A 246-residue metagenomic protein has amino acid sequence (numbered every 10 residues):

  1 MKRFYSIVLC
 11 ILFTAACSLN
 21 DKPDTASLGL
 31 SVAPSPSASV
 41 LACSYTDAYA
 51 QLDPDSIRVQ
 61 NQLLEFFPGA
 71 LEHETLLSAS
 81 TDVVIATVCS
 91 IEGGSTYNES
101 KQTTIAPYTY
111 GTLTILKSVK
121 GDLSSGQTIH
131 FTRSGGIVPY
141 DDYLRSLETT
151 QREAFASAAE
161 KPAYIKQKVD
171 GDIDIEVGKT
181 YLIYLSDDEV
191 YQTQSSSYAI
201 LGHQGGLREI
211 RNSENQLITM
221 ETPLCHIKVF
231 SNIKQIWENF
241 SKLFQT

Functional and structural regions predicted by a protein language model:
M1-F4: Positively charged n-region of N-terminal signal peptides that target proteins for export
T14-A16: C-terminal motif of bacterial Sec signal peptides marking the signal peptidase cleavage site
S18-S80: OB/S1-fold single-stranded nucleic-acid-binding modules and their adjacent gly/ser/pro-rich low-complexity linkers
G29, I137-T246: Extracellular C-terminal loop/segment signatures of secreted glycoproteins
P68-L71, A79-V83, A106-Y110, S124-T128 (+1 more regions): Extracytoplasmic
A86-V88: Conserved hydrophobic positions within beta-strands
S90-Y97, S118-G121: Short, conserved beta-turn/loop elements at beta-strand boundaries and strand-helix junctions
G94-T112: Short aromatic-glycine-enriched beta-strand elements
